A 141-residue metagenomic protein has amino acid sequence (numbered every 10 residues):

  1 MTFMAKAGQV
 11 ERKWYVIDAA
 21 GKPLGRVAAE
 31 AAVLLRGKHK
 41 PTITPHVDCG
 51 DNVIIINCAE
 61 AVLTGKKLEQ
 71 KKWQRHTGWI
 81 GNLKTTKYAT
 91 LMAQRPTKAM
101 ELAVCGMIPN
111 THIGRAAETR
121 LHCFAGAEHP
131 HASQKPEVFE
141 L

Functional and structural regions predicted by a protein language model:
M1-L102, H112, P130-L141: Ribosome large-subunit tunnel/peptidyl-transferase-proximal elements
E101, C105-P130: C-terminal structural segments of small proteins and small subunits
